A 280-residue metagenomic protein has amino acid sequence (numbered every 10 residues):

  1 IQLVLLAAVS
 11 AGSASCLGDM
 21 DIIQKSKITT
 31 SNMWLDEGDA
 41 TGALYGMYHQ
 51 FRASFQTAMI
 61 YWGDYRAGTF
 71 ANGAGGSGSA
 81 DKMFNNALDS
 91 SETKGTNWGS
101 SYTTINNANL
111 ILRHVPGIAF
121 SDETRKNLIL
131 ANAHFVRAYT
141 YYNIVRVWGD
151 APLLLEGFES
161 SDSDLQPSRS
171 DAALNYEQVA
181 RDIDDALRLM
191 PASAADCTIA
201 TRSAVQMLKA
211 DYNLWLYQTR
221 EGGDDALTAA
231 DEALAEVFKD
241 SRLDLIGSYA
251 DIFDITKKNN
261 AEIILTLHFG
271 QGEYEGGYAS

Functional and structural regions predicted by a protein language model:
I1-A14: Sec-dependent bacterial lipoprotein signal peptides
C16-G63, D251-F253: Membrane-proximal, proline-rich intrinsically disordered regions
D36, T41, H49, S77-W148 (+3 more regions): Conserved, well-structured interaction surfaces
H134, Q206-K209: TPR/Sel1-like alpha-solenoid repeat signature
V145-V147, P152, A194, W215-G222: Short coil/turn linking the two alpha-helices of tandem helical-hairpin repeats
W215-Y217, A235-S280: Polar, glycine-rich mid-to-C-terminal structural blocks that act as macromolecule-binding/assembly scaffolds
